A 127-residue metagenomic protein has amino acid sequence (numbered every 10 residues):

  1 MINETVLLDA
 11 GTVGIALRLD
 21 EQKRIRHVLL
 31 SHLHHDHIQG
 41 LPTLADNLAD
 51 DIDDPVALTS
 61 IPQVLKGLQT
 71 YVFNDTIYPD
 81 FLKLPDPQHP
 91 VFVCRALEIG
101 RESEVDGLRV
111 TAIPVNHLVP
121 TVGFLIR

Functional and structural regions predicted by a protein language model:
M1-R127: Binuclear metal-dependent hydrolase catalytic cores
